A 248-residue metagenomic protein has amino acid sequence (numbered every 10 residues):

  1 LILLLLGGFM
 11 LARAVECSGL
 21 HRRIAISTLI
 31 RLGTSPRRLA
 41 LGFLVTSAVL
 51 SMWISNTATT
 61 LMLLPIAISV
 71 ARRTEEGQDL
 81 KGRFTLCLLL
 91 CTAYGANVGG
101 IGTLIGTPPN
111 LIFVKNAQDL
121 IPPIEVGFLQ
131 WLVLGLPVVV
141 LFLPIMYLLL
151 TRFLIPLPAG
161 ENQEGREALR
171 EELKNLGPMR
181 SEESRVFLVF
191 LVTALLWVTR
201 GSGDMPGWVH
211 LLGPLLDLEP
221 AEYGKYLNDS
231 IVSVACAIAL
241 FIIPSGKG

Functional and structural regions predicted by a protein language model:
L1-D79: Membrane-embedded alpha-helical segments and adjacent helix-loop junctions characteristic of multi-pass solute
L1-L6, M10-A12, D119-P122, Q130-G248: Hydrophobic transmembrane alpha-helices of multi-pass small-molecule transporters
L5, P36-V49, E76-G99, V126-V133 (+1 more regions): Alpha-helical transmembrane segments of multi-pass membrane proteins
L11-A12, E16, S51, S69 (+4 more regions): Hydrophobic alpha-helical segments of integral membrane proteins
V15, L20, L29, A96-P109 (+1 more regions): Alpha-helical transmembrane segments of integral membrane proteins, especially early/N-terminal helices
A25, T57-R72, L89-L90, G102-D119 (+1 more regions): Re-entrant/interfacial helical elements at transmembrane boundaries that shape and gate the permeation pathway
L29-T34, K81, C91, L169-P178: Membrane-interface segments at loop-to-transmembrane junctions
